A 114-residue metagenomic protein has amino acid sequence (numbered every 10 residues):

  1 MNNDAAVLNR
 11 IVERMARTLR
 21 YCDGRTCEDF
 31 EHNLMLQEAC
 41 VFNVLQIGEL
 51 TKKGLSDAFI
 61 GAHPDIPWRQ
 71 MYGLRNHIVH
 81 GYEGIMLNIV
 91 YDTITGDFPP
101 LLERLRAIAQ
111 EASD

Functional and structural regions predicted by a protein language model:
M1-D114: Solvent-exposed interaction patches of small proteins and small membrane subunits
